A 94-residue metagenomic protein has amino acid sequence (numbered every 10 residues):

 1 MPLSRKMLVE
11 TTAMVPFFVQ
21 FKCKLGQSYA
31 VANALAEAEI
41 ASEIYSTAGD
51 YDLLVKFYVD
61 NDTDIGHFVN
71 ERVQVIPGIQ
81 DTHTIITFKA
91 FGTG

Functional and structural regions predicted by a protein language model:
P2-G94: A compositional/biophysical signature of low hydrophobicity enriched in polar/charged and small residues
